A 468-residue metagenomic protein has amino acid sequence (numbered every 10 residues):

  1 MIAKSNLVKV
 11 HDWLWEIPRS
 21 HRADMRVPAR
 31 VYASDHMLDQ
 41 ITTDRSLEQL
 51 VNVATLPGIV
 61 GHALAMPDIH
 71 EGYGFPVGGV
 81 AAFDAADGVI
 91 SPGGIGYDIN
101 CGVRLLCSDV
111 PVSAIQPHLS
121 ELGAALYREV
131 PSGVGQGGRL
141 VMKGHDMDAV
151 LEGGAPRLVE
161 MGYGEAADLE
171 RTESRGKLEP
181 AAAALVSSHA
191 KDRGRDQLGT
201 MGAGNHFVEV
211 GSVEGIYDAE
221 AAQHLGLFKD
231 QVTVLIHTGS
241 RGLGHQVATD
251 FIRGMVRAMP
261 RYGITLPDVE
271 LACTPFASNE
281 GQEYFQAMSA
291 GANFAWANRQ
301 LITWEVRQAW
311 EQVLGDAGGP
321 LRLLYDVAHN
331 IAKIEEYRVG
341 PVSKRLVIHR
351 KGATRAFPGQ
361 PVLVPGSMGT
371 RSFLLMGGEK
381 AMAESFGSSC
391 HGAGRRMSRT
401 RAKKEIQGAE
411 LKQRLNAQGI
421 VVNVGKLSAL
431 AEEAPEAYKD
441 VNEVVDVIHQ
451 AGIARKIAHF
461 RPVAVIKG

Functional and structural regions predicted by a protein language model:
M1-P18, R22-Q49, I59-H62, Y73-F75 (+2 more regions): Domain-length cofactor-binding catalytic modules of enzymes
T55-L56: Short, conserved catalytic or adaptor-binding loops enriched in Gly and charged residues
V80-L106: Redox-cofactor-proximal catalytic regions of oxidoreductases
R104-S108, V112-A124: A glycine-rich phosphate/pyrophosphate-binding beta-strand-loop-alpha-helix module
